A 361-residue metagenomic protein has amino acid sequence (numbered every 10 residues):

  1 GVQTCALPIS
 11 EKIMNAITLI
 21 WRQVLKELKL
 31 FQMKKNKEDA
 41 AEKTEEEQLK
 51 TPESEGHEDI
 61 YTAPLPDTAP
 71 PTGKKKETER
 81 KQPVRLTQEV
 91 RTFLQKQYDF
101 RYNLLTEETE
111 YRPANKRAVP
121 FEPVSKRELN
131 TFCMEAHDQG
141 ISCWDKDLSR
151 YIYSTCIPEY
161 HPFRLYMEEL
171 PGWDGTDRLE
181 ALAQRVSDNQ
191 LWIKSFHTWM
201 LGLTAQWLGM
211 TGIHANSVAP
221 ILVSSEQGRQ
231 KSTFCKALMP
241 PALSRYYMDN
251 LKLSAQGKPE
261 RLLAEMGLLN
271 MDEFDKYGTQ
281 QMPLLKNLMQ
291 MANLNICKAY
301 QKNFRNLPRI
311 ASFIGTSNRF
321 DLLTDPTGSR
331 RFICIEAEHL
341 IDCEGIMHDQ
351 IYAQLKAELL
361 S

Functional and structural regions predicted by a protein language model:
G1-L7: Short, small-residue-biased leader/transition segments that mark boundaries at the very start of proteins
P8-S10, S361: Short, compositionally biased segments
T18-T176, Q190-K194: N-terminal nucleic-acid engagement/recognition segments and initiation subdomains in replication, restriction
T44, M134-P162, A215-V218, R245-M248 (+4 more regions): Feature primarily recognizes SF3-like P-loop helicase cores of small DNA viruses
I152-A264: P-loop NTPase catalytic core of nucleic-acid-dependent motor ATPases
